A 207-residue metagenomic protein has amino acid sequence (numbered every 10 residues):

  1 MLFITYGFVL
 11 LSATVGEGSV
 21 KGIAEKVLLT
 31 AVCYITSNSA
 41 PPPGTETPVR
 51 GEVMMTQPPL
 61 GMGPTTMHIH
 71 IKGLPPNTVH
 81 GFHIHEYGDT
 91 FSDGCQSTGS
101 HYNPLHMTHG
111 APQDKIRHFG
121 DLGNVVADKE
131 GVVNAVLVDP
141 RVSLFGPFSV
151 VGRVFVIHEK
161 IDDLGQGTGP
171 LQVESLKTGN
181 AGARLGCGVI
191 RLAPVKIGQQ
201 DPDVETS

Functional and structural regions predicted by a protein language model:
L2-S207: N-terminal leader/targeting pre-sequences
